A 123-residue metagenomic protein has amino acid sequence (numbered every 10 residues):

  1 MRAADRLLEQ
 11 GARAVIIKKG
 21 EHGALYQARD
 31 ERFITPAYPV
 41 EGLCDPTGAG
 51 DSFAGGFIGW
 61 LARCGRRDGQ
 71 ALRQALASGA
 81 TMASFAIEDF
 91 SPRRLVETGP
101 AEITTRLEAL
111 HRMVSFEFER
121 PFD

Functional and structural regions predicted by a protein language model:
M1-D123: Conserved phosphate-binding/catalytic region of the ribokinase-like
